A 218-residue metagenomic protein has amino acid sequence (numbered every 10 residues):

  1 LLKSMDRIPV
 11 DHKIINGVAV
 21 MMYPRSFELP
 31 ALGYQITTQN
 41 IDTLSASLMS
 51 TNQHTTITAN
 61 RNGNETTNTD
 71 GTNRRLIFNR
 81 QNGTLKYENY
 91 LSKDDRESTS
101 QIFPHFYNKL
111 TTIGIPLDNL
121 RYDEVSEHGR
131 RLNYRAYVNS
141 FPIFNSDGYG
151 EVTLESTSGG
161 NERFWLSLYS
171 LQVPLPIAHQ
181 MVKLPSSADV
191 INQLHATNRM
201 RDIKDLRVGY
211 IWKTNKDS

Functional and structural regions predicted by a protein language model:
L1-I113: Preferential activation on post-signal-peptide N-terminal prodomains/segments of secreted or lumenal proteins
T43-Q81, P116-G159, G209-S218: Exposed beta-strand-loop-beta-strand "reactive/processing" segments of non-cytosolic proteins
N108-P142, L168-D217: Segments that shape or occlude catalytic/ligand-binding pockets
S156-L168: Transition segments tied to proteolytic processing and entry into folded domains
